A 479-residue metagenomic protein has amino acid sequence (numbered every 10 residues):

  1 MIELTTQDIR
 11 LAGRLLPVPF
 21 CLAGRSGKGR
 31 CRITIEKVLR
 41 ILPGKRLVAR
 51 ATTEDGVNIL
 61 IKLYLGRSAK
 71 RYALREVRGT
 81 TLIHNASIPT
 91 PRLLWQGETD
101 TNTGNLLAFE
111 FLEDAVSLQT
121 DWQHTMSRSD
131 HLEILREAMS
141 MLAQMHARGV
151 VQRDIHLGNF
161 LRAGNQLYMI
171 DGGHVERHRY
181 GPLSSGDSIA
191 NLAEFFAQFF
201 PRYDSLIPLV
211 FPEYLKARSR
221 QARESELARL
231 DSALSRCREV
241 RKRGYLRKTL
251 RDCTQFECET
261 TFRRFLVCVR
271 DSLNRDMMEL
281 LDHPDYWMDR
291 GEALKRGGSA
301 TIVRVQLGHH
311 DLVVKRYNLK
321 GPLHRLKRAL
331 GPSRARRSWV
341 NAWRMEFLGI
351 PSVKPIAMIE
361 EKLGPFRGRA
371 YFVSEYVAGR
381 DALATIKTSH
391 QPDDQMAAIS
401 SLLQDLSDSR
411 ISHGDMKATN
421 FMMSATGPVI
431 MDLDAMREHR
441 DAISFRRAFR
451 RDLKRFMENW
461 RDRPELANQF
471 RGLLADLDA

Functional and structural regions predicted by a protein language model:
M1-E36, L230-R290: Juxta-kinase regulatory segment immediately upstream of eukaryotic protein kinase catalytic domains
A23-L118, E137-R148, Q152, V267 (+2 more regions): Conserved ATP-binding subdomain of kinase catalytic cores across diverse folds
E113, L157, H174, A378 (+2 more regions): Short, glycine/acidic-enriched loop or turn micro-motifs at the edges of active sites
S117-S127, A382-H390: AlphaC helix of the protein kinase catalytic domain
V150-L157, I411-A418: Catalytic-loop of the protein kinase fold
N159-D171, N420-M431: Conserved protein kinase catalytic/activation segment
Y168-R238, P428-A479: C-lobe/activation-segment region of protein kinase-like
